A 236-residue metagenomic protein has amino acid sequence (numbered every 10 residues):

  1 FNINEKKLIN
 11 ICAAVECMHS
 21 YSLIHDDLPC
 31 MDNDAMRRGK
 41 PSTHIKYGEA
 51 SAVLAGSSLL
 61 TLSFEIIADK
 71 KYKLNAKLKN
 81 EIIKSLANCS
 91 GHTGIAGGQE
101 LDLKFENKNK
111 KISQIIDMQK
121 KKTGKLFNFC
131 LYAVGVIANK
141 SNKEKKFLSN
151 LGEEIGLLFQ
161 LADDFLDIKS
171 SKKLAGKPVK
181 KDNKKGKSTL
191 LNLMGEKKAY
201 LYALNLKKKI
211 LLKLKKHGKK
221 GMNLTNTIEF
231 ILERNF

Functional and structural regions predicted by a protein language model:
F1-F236: All-alpha prenyltransferase/terpene-synthase fold signal
